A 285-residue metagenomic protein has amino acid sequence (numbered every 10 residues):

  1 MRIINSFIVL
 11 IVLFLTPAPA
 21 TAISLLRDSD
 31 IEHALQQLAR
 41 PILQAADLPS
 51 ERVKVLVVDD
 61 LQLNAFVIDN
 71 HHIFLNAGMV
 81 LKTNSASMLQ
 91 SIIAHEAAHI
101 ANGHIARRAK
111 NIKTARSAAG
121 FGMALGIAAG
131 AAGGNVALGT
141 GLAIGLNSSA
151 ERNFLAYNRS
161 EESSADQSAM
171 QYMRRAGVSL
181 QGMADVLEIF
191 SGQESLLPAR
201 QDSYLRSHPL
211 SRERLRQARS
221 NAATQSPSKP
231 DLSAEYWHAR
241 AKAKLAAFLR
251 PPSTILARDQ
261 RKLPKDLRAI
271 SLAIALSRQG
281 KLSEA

Functional and structural regions predicted by a protein language model:
M1-L81, S87, A150-E151, Q193-P198 (+4 more regions): Hydrophobic or amphipathic, alpha-helical segments that drive membrane association/targeting
R27-S29, H33, V55, N153 (+1 more regions): Extracytoplasmic and endomembrane cell-envelope/extracellular-matrix remodeling and assembly machinery
E51-K54, A109-K113, L138-L142, G177-L187: Acidic/histidine metal-binding catalytic segments
L81-T83, R107-N111, L155-Y157, M173-A176: Short, polar/flexible loop-turn hinges at active-site or ligand-entry regions and domain interfaces
S85-A101: Short alpha-helix carrying the canonical HExxH Zn2+-binding catalytic motif
I92-I93, G145, S149, V186-F190: Short alpha-helical scaffolding segments that buttress acidic/His motifs in well-ordered protein cores
A97-T114, A132: Catalytic Zn2+-binding segment of zinc metalloproteases
S117-G133, A137-N153: Membrane-active amphipathic alpha-helices enriched in small hydrophobic residues
